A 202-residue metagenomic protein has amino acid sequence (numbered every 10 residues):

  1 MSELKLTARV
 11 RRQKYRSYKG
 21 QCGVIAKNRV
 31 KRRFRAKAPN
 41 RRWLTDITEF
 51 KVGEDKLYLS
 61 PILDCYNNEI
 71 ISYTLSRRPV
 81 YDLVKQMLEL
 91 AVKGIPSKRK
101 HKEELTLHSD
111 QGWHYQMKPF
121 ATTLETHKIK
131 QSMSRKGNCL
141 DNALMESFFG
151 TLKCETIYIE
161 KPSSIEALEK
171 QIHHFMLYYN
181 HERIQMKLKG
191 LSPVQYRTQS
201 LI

Functional and structural regions predicted by a protein language model:
M1-I202: Charged DNA-binding/catalytic regions of mobile-element recombinases
